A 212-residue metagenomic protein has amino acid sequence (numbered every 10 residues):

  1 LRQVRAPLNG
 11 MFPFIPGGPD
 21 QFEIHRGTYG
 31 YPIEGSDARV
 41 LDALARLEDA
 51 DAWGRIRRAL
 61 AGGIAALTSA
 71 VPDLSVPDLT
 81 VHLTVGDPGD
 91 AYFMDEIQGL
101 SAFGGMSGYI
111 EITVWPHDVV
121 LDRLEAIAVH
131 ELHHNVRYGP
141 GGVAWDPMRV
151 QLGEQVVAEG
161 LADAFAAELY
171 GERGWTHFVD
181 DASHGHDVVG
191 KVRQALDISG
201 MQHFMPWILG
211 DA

Functional and structural regions predicted by a protein language model:
L1-A52: N-terminal low-structure segments adjacent to metalloprotease catalytic domains across cellular compartments
P7, M11-F12, K191-A212: Pan-zinc metallopeptidase signature
A43-S107: Auxiliary, metal-adjacent structural segments of Zn-dependent hydrolase domains
G104-Y109, T113, V136, L161: Hydrophobic, aromatic-lined core segments that form the binding pocket/scaffold for planar heteroaromatic ligands
T113, H117, A144-E154: Short helix/strand-bridging catalytic loops that position acidic/His residues to coordinate divalent metals and engage
T113-I127: Short pre-active-site segment immediately N-terminal to the catalytic Zn-binding motif
A126-G139, D163: Active-site recognition of the HExxH zinc-binding catalytic motif
M148-H184: Post-HExxH zinc-binding segment in Zn-dependent metallohydrolases
